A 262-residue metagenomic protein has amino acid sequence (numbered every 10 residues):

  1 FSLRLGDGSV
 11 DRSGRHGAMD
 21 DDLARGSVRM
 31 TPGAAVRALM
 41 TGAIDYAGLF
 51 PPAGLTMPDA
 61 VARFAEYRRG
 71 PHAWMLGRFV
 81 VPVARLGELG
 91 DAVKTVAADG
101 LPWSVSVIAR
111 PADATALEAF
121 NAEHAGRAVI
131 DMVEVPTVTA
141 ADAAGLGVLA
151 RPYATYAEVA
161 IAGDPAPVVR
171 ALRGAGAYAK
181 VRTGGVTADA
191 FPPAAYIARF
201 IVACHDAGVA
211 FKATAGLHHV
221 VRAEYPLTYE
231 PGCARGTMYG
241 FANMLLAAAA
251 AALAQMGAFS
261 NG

Functional and structural regions predicted by a protein language model:
D7, D11, D20-D22: Intrinsic-disorder-associated, low-complexity terminal segments enriched in Asp/Asn/His/Tyr and depleted of Lys/Arg
D20-G145, R151-T155, A250-G262: Alpha/beta catalytic barrel-like cores
A84-L86, I108-A112, P136-A140, A160-D164 (+2 more regions): Active-site beta-loop-alpha junctions enriched in small/polar residues
L86-G90, T137-G147, A162-V169, A190-A198: Active-site-adjacent beta->alpha loops and helix N-cap segments on the catalytic face of soluble alpha/beta enzymes
L101-W103, A114-F120, A125-D131, E158-A166 (+6 more regions): Active-site histidine-anchored catalytic micro-motif
A175-S260: Catalytic alpha/beta core domains of metabolic enzymes, predominantly
